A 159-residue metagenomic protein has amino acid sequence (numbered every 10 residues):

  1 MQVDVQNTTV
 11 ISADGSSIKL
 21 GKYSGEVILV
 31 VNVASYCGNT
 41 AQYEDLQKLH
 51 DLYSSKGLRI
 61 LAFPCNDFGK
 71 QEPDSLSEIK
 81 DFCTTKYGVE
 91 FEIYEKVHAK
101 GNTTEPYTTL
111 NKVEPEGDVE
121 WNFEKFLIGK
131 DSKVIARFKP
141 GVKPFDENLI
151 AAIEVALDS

Functional and structural regions predicted by a protein language model:
M1-G21, A41: N-terminal "domain-start" segment that seeds a small globular fold
E26-V27, S35-Y36, T40-P64, T84-Y87: Conserved helix-turn-beta segment immediately C-terminal to the redox Cys motif in thioredoxin-like folds
C37-T40, F68-Q71, P144: Acidic-and-aromatic substrate-binding clefts and catalytic sites of carbohydrate-active enzymes
G57-D74, E90-G101: Thiol-based oxidoreductase modules, predominantly thioredoxin-like and allied folds used for disulfide exchange
S77-N122: Short, internal strand/loop/helix patches that form the active-site neighborhood or redox-interaction surface
T108-S159: Thiol-/selenol-based redox modules, centered on thioredoxin-like and closely related oxidoreductase domains
